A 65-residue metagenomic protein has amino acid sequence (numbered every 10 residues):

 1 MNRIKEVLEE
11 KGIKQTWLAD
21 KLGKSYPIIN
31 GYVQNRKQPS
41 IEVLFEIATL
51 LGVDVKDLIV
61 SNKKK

Functional and structural regions predicted by a protein language model:
M1-K14: A short, Lys/Arg-rich alpha-helix, primarily the initiator
E9, D20, T49: Alpha-helical residues within the helix-turn-helix
E9, G23, Q34, K63: Residue-level detection of the helix-turn-helix DNA-binding "recognition helix"
I13-G31: Short alpha-helical DNA-recognition segment
E42-D57: DNA major-groove recognition helix of helix-turn-helix/homeodomain DNA-binding modules
L58-K65: Short amphipathic recognition helices of helix-turn-helix/homeodomain-type DNA-binding modules
